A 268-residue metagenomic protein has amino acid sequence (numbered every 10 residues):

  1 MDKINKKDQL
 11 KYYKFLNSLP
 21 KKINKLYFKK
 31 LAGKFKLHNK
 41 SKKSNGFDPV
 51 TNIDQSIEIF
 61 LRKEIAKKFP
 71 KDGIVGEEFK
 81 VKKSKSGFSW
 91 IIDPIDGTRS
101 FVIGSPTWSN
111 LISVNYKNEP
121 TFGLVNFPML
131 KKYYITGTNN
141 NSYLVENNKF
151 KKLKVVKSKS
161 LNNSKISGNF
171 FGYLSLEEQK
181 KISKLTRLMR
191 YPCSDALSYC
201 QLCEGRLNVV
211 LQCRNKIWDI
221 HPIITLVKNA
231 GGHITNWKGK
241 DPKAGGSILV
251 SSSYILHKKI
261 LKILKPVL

Functional and structural regions predicted by a protein language model:
M1-I95: N-terminal subdomain of lithium-sensitive/metallo-dependent phosphomonoesterases centered on the IMPase/IPPase/PAP
I23, Y27, D54, I65 (+7 more regions): Residue-level signal for inorganic ion chemistry
Q55, E78, P94-G97, P128 (+4 more regions): Generic detector of well-ordered alpha-helical packing
S84-Y143: DPxDG-like acidic metal-binding loop motif
T138, V145-N147, S160-K165: Acidic/polar active-site rim loop that often engages polyanionic ligands
N141-K152, I255-K259: Short helix-loop capping/hinge motifs at secondary-structure junctions, enriched in acidic/polar residues
K154-L268: An extended, acidic
